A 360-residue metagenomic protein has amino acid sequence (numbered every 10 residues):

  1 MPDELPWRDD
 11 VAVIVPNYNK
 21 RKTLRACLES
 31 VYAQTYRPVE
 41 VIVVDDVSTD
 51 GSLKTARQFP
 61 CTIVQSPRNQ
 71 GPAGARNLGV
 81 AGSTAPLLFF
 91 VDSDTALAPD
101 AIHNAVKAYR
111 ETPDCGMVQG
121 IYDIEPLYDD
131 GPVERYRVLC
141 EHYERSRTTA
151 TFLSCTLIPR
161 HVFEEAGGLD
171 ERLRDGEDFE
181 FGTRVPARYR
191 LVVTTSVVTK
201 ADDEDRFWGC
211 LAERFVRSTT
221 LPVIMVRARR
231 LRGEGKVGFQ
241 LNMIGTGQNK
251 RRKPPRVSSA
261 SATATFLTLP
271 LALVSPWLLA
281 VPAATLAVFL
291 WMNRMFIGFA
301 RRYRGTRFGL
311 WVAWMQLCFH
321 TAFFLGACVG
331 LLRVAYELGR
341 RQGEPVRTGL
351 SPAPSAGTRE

Functional and structural regions predicted by a protein language model:
M1-Y32: N-proximal low-complexity "stem/linker" segments adjacent to membrane-targeting elements
S30, R37, D45-K54, R68 (+1 more regions): A conserved acidic beta->alpha catalytic loop
G51, T95-A108, T183: Acidic donor-binding/catalytic loop of UDP-sugar-dependent glycosyltransferases, especially processive GT2
S66-S83, N104: Glycine-rich, basic loop-to-helix element that forms the pyrophosphate-binding segment of sugar-nucleotide handling
L88: Short aromatic/hydrophobic "clamp" motif used to bind/position activated sugar donors
D100-P132, D202: Conserved donor NDP-sugar-binding/catalytic core segment of glycosyltransferases
I124-E125, E141-H161, R174, E180 (+2 more regions): A recurrent flexible, glycine/aromatic-enriched loop bordering the glycosyltransferase active site that acts as
E180-G247: Catalytic donor/gating beta->alpha subdomain of glycosyltransferases that bind UDP-sugars
